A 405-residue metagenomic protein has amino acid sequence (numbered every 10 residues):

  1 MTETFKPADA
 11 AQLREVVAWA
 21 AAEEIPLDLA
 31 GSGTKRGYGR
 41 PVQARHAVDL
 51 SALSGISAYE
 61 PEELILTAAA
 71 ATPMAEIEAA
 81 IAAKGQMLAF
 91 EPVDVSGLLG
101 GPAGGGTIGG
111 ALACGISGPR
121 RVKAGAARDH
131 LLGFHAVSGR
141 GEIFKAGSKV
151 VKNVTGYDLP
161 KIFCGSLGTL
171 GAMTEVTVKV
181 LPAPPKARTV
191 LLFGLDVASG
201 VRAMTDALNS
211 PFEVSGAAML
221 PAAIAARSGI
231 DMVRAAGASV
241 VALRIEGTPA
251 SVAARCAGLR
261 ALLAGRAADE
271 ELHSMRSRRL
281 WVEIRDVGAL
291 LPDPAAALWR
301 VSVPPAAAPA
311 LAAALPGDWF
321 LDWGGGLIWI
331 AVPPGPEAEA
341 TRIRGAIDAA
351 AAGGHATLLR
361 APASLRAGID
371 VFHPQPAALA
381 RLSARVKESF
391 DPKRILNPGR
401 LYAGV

Functional and structural regions predicted by a protein language model:
M1-L27, L50-P102, L112, I116-K149 (+3 more regions): N-terminal glycine-rich flavin-associated loop
Q12-E15, A75-I77, V197-R202, A250-A257 (+2 more regions): Short, conserved charged micro-motifs
A21, A82, L208, D348-A352: Anion (oxyanion) recognition and catalysis
L29-K35: Glycine-rich beta-strand-to-loop/alpha-helix junction loops that act as flexible
G37-R45, S51, R266-V405: Conserved glycine-rich FAD pyrophosphate-binding loop
R40-R45, T107, A235-S239: A short, glycine/Asx- and small/polar-enriched loop/turn that sits immediately N-terminal to a beta-strand
A113, L132-L291, A295: C-terminal substrate-binding/cap subdomain adjacent to the FAD-binding core in PCMH-type and related FAD-linked
